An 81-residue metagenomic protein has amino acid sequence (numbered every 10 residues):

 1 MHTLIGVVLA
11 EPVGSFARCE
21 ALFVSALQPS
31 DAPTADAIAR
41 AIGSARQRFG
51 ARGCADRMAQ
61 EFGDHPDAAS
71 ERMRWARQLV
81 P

Functional and structural regions predicted by a protein language model:
M1-T34, A39-S44, D56, S70-E71 (+1 more regions): Long, charge-rich, low-complexity intrinsically disordered regions
Q47-F49: Short helix-capping/hinge SLiMs at alpha-helix to coil transitions
C54-Q60: Short coil/turn segments at secondary-structure boundaries
E61-A69: Short, basic interhelical loop/turn and adjoining N-cap of the next helix at nucleic-acid- or acidic-partner-contacting
